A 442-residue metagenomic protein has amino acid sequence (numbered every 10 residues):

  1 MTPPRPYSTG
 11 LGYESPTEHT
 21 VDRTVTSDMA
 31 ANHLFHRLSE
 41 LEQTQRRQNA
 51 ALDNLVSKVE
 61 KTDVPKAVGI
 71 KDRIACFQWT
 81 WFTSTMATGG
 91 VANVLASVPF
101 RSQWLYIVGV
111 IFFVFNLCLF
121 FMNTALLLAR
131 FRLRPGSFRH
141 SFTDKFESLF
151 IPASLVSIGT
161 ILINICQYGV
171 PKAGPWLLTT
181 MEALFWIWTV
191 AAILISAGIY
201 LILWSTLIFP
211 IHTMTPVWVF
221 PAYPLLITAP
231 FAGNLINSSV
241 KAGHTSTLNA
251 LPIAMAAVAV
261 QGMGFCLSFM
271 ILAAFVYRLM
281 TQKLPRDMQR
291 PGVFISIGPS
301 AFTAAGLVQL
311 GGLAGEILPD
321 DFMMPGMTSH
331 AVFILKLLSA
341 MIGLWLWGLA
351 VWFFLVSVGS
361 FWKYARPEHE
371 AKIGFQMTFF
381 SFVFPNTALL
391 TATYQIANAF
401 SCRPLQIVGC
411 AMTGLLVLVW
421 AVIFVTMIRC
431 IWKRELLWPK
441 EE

Functional and structural regions predicted by a protein language model:
M1-K66, E442: Intrinsically disordered, low-complexity terminal tails of fungal membrane proteins
A50-A67, S84-F100, A129-P135, G169 (+4 more regions): Membrane-proximal N-terminal segments immediately preceding the first transmembrane helix
V64-S97, G109, F113, L133-I163 (+8 more regions): Juxtamembrane helix-loop boundaries in multi-pass membrane proteins
T124-L126, A340-Y364, S381-E442: C-terminal functional regions that serve as terminal interaction/effector modules
N164-Y168, I195-L207, F231-K241, L267-L284 (+2 more regions): Internal transmembrane alpha-helix with an interfacial aromatic "cap," most often the third helix
C166-I202: A generic, well-ordered mixed alpha/beta core segment in the N-terminal half of proteins
I236-S238, T245-A250, A257, G264 (+1 more regions): Membrane-interfacial loop- and helix-cap regions that link adjacent transmembrane helices in polytopic membrane proteins
